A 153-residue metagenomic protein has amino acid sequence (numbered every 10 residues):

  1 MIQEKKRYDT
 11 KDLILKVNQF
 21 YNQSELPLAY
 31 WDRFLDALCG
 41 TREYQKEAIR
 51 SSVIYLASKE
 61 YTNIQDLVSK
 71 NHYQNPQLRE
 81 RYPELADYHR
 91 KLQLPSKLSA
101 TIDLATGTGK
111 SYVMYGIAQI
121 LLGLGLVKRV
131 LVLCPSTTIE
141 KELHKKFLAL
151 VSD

Functional and structural regions predicted by a protein language model:
M1-D153: RecA-like P-loop NTPase motor core of helicase/translocase proteins
